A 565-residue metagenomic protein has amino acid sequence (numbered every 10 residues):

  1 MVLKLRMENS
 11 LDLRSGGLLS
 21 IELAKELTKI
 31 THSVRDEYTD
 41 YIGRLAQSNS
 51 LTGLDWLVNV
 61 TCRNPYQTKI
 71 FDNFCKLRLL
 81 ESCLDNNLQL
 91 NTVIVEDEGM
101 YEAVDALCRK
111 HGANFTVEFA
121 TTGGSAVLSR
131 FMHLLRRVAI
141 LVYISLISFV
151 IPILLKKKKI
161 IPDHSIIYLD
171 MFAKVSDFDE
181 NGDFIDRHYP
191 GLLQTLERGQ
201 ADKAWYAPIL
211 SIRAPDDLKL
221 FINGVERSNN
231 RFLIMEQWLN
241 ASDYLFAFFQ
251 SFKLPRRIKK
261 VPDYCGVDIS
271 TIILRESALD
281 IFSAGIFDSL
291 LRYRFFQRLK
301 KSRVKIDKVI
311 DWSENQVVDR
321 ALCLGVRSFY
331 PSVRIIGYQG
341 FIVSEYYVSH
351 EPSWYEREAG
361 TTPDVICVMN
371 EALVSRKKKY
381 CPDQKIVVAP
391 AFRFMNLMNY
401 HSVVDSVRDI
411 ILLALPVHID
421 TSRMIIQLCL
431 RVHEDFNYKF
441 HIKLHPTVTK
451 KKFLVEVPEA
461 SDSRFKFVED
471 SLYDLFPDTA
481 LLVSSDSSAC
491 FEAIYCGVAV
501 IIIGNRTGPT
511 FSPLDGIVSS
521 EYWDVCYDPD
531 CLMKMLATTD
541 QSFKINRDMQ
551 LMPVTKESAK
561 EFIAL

Functional and structural regions predicted by a protein language model:
M1-L565: Catalytic-core helical/loop segments in enzymes performing group transfer/polymerization on anionic/lipid-linked
